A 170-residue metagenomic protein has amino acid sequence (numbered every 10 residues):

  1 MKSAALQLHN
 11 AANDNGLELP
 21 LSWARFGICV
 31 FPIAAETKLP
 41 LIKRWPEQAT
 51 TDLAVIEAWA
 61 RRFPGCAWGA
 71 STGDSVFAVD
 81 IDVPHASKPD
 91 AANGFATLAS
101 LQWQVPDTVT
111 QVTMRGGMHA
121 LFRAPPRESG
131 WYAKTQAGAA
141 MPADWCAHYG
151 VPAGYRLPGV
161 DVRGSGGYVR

Functional and structural regions predicted by a protein language model:
M1-R170: Conserved phosphate/metal-binding and DNA-contacting active-site motifs used in DNA phosphodiester-bond processing
